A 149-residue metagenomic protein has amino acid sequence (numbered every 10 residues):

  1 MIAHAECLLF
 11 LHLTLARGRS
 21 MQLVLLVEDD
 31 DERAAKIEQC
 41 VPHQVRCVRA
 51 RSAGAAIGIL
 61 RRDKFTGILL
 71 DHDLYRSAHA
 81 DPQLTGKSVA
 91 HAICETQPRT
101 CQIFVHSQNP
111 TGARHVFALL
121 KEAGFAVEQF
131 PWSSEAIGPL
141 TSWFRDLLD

Functional and structural regions predicted by a protein language model:
Q22-E32, I37: Conserved acidic segment of CheY-like receiver
D30-A34, D73-A78, P110-G112: Short acidic, S/G/P-rich loop/turn micro-motifs used as interaction or catalytic elements
E32, R49-G67, S77: Acidic, metal-coordinating helix/loop segments flanking the phosphotransfer/catalytic sites of two-component signaling
H43-C47: A generic structural motif
R49-R51, F104-D149: Output/docking surface of receiver
I68-Q97: Conserved phosphotransfer microenvironments
V89-E95, T100-A113: A short, hydrophobic beta-strand element within the central beta-sheet of small alpha/beta folds
